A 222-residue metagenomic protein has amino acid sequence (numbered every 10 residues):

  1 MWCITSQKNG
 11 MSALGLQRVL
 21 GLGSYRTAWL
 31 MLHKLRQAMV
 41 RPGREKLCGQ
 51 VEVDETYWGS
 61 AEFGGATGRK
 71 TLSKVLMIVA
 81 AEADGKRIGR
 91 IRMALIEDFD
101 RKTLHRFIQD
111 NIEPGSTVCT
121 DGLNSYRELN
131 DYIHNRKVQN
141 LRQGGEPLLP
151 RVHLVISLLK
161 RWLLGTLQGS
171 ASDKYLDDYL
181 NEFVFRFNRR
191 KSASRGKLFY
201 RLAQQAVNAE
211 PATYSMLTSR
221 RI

Functional and structural regions predicted by a protein language model:
M1-I222: Residue-level recognition of single "structural anchor" positions that define or cap local secondary structure
